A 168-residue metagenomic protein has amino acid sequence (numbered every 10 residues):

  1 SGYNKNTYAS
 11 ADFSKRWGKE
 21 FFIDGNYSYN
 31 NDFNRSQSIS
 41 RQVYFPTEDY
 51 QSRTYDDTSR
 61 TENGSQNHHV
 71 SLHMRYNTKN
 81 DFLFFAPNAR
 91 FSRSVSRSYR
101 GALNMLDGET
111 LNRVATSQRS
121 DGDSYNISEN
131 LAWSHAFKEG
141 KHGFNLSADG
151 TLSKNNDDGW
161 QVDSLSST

Functional and structural regions predicted by a protein language model:
S1-T168: Primarily recognizes Gram-negative and organellar outer-membrane beta-barrels
